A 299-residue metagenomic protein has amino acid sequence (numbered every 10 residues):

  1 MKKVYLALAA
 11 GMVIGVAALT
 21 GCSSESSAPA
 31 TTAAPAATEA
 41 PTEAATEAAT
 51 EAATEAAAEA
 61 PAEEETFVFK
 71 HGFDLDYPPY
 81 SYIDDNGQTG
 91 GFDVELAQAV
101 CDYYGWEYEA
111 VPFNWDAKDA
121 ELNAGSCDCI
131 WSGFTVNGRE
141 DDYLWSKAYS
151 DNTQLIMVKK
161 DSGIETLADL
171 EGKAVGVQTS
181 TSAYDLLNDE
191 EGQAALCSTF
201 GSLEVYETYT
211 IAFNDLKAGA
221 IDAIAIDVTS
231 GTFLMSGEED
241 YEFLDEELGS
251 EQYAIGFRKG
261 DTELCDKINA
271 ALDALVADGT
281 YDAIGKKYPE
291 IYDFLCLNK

Functional and structural regions predicted by a protein language model:
A18-A34: Bacterial lipoprotein signal-peptidase II cleavage site
E63-G133, V205, D278, K287: Extracytoplasmic small-molecule ligand-binding "clamshell" domains of the periplasmic binding protein/Venus flytrap
L75, S150-V158, V228, T232-D273 (+1 more regions): Periplasmic-binding protein-like
L75-P78, T89-D102, F134, L155-Y209 (+2 more regions): Bilobed "Venus flytrap"/periplasmic-binding protein-like clamshell domains and structurally analogous long
V94-Y103, I164, A168, A174 (+2 more regions): Extended ligand-binding regions for polar small-molecule ligands
Q98, E107-D169, E239-E247: Acidic, polar ligand-binding/catalytic clefts
E107, S182-E204, S236-D245, D273-K299: Ligand-binding clefts/hinges and TM-proximal coupling segments of bilobed small-molecule sensing domains
A117, G133-D142, N188-D189, N214-G249: A ligand-binding cleft/hinge motif common to bilobed small-molecule-binding domains
